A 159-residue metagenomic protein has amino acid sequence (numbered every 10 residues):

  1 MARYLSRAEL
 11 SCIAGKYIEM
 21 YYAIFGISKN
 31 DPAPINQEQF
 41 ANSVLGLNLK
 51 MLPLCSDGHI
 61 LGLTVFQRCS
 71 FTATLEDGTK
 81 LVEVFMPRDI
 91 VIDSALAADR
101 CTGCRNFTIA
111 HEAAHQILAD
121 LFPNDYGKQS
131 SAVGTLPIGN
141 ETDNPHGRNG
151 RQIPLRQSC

Functional and structural regions predicted by a protein language model:
M1-C159: Active-site hotspot residues in diverse enzymes, especially metal/ion-binding acidic/histidine motifs
